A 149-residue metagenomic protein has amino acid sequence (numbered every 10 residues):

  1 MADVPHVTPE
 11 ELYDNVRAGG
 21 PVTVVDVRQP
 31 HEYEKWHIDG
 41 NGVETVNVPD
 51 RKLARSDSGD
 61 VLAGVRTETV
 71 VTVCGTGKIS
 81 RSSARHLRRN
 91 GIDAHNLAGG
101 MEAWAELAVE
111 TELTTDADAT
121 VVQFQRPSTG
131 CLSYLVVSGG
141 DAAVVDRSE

Functional and structural regions predicted by a protein language model:
M1-T23, P30-V70, T76-V144: Rhodanese-like catalytic fold shared by cysteine-dependent sulfurtransferases and DSP/PTP-type phosphatases
D146-E149: Short, intrinsically disordered, charge-balanced linker/junction segments flanking boundaries in proteins
